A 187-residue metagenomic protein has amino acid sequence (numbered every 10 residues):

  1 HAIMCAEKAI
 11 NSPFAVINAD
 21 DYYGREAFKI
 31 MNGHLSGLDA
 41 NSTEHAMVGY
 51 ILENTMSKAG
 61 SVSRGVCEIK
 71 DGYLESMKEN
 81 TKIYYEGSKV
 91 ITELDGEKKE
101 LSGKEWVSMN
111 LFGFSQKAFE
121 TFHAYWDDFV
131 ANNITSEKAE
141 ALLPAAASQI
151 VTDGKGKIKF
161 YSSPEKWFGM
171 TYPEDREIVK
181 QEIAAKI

Functional and structural regions predicted by a protein language model:
H1-P13: Short phosphate-binding loop-to-helix
M4, K29, S148: Active-site phosphate/pyrophosphate- and oxyanion-stabilizing loops and adjacent acidic/basic residues in soluble
A6, D20, I51, S115 (+1 more regions): Residue-level signal for inorganic ion chemistry
S12-P13, T43-E44, G156: Short coil/turn segments at beta-strand junctions that form active-site/ligand-binding loops
S12-Y22: Short beta-strand-to-loop acidic/aromatic patch adjacent to the donor-nucleotide binding site
R25-F112, Q116: Conserved core of the sugar-phosphate nucleotidyltransferase
K70, M77, Y84-I187: Conserved alpha/beta core of the MobA/IspD/sugar-nucleotide pyrophosphorylase nucleotidyltransferase superfamily
